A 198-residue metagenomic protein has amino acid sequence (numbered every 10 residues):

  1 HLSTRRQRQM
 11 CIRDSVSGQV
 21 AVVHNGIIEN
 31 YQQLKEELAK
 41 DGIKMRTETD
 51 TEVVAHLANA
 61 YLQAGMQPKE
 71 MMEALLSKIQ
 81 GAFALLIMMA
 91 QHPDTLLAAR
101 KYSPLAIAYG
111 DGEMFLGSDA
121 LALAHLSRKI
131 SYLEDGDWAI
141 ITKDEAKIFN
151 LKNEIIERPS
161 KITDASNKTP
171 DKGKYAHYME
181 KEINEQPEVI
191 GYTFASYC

Functional and structural regions predicted by a protein language model:
H1-D14: Single conserved hydrophobic/aromatic residue that forms the stacking wall/gate of nucleotide- or nucleobase-binding
G18-L34, A139-A146: Conserved beta-strand-loop-short alpha-helix elements that form and flank the Mn2+/Mg2+-coordinating active site
A21-E29, P93, A98-I107, Y175-M179: Conserved phosphate/anionic-ligand binding catalytic regions in large, soluble enzymes, centered on
L34-D41: Phosphopantetheinylated carrier protein domains
D50: Class I SAM-dependent methyltransferase SAM-binding "motif I" and its flanking Rossmann-like core
V54: Acidic-aromatic/histidine active-site loop/patch
G65-P93, L97-R100: Catalytic core of PPM/PP2C metal-dependent serine/threonine phosphatase domains
E70, A74, A90, A108-Y109 (+3 more regions): Conserved N-terminal alpha-helical segment that immediately precedes and caps sugar-phosphate-binding
